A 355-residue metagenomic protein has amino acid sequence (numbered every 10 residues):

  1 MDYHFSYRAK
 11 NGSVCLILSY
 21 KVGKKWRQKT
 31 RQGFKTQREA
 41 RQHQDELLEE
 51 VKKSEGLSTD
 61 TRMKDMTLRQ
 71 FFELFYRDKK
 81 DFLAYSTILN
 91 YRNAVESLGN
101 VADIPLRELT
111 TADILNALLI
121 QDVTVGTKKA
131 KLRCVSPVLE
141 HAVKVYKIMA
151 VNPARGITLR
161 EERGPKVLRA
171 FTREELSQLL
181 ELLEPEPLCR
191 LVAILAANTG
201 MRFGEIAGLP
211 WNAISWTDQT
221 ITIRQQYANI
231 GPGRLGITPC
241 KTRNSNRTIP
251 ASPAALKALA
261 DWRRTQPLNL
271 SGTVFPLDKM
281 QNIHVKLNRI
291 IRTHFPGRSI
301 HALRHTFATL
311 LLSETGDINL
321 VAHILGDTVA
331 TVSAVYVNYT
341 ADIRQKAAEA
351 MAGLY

Functional and structural regions predicted by a protein language model:
A9-C15, Y20-A112, R264, L268-L270: N-terminal DNA-binding module of tyrosine recombinases/phage integrases
I17, G156, L209-D261: Conserved tyrosine-mediated DNA breakage-rejoining catalytic core shared by Y-recombinases
T30, R107, I148-V151, E161-E181 (+3 more regions): DNA breakage-rejoining catalytic core of tyrosine-based enzymes
K64, E73-A150, P165-V167, P187 (+2 more regions): N-terminal core-binding DNA-recognition domain of tyrosine site-specific recombinases/integrases
V125, K129-K131, I148-L209, T217: Basic, Lys/Arg- and aromatic-enriched nucleic-acid-binding interface segment
K144, I194, N198, G204-E205 (+3 more regions): C-terminal catalytic core of tyrosine-transesterase DNA break-rejoin enzymes
A170, Y227, L325-A350: Catalytic-site neighborhood detector that most strongly recognizes the C-terminal catalytic loop/helix of tyrosine
Q226-N229, S252-P296: Active-site/catalytic core of tyrosine-dependent DNA strand-transfer enzymes
